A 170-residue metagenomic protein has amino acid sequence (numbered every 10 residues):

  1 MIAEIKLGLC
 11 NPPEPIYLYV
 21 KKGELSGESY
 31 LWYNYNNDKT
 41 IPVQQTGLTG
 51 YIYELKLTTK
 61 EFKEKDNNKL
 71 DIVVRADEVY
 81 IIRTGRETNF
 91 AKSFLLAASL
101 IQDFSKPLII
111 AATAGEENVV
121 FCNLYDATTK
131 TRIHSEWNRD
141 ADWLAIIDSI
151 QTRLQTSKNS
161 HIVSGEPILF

Functional and structural regions predicted by a protein language model:
M1-V79, L95-L100, E116-N159, L169-F170: OB-fold ssDNA-binding interfaces and closely related basic DNA-contact patches used across DNA replication/repair
Y80-L100, P107-I109: Charged, surface-exposed interaction regions in soluble eukaryotic proteins
A112-A114: Conserved "cap/hinge" positions at secondary-structure junctions
